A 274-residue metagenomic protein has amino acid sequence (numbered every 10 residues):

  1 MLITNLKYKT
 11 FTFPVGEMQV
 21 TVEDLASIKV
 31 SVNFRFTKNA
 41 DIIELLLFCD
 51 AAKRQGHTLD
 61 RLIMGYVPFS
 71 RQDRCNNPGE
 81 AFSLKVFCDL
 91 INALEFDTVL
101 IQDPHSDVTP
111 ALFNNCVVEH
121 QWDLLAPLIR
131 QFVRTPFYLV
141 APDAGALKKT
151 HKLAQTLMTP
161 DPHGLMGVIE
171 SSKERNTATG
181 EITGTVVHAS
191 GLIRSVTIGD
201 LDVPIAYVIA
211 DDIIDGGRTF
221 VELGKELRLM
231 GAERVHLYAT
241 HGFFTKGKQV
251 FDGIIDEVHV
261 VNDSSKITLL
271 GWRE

Functional and structural regions predicted by a protein language model:
M1-E274: PRPP-associated nucleotide enzymes
